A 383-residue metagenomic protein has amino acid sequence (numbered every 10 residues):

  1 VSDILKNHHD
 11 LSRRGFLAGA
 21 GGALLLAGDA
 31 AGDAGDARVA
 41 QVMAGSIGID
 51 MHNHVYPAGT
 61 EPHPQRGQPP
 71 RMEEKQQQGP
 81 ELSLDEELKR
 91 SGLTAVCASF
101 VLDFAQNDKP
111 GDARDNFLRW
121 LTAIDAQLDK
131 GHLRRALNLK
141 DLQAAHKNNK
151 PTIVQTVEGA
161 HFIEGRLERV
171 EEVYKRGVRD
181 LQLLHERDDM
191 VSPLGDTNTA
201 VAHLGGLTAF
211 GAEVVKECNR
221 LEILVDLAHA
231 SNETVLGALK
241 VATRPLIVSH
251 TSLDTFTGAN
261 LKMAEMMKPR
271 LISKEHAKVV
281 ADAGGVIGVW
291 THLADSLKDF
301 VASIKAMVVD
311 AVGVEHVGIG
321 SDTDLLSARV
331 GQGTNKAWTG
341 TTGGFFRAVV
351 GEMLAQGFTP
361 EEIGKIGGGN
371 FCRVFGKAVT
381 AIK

Functional and structural regions predicted by a protein language model:
V1-L11: N-terminal secretory signal peptides
D3, L17-L26, G340-K383: Mid-to-C-terminal alpha-helical segments outside catalytic/metal-binding sites
G15-V42: Histidine-rich, glycine-flanked metal-binding segment
G32-W290, V301-A311, H316, G344-F346 (+2 more regions): Extended, charged catalytic domains and RNA/DNA-binding interfaces, predominantly in divalent-metal-using enzymes
P64-R66, T334-N335, A381: Short secondary-structure boundary/capping segments
L142, L326-S327, R373: Short, active-site-adjacent cap segments at secondary-structure transitions
W290-L293, V312-T339: Short acidic/histidine-rich active-site segments
